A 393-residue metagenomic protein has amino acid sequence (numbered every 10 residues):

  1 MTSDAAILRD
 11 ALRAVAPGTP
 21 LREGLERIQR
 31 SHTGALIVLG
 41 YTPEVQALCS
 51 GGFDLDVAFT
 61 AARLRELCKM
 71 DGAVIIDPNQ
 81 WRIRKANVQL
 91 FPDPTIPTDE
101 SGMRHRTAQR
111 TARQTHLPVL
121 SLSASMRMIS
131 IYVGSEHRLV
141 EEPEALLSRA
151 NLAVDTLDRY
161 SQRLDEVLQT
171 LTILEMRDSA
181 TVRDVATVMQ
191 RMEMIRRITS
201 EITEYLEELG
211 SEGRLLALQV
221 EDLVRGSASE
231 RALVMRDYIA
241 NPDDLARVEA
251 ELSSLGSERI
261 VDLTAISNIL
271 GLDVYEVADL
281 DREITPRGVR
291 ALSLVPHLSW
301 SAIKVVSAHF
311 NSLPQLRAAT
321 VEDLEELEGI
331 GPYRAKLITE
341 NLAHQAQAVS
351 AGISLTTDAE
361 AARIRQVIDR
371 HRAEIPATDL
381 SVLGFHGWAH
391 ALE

Functional and structural regions predicted by a protein language model:
M1-A265: Divalent-cation
R127, T172, S179, A217 (+4 more regions): Residue-level detector of alpha-helical recognition elements and their boundaries
S229-E326, P332-E393: Long, highly charged, low-complexity intrinsically disordered interaction regions that mediate electrostatic DNA/RNA
